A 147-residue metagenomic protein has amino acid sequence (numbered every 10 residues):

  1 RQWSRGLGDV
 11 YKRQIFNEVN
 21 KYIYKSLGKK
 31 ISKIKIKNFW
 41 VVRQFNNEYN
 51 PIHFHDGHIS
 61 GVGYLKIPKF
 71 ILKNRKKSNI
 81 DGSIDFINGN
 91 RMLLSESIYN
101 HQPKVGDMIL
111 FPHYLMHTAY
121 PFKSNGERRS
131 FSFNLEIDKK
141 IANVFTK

Functional and structural regions predicted by a protein language model:
R1-Y11: Single conserved hydrophobic/aromatic residue that forms the stacking wall/gate of nucleotide- or nucleobase-binding
K12-S26: Acidic, low-complexity intrinsically disordered segments
G28-F39: A short coil-to-beta-strand element that immediately follows conserved catalytic motifs
K37-L110, T118-Y120, G126-R128, I137-F145: Catalytic core of non-heme Fe(II) oxygenases with the double-stranded beta-helix
L115: A generic "binding-loop/recognition-motif" signal
